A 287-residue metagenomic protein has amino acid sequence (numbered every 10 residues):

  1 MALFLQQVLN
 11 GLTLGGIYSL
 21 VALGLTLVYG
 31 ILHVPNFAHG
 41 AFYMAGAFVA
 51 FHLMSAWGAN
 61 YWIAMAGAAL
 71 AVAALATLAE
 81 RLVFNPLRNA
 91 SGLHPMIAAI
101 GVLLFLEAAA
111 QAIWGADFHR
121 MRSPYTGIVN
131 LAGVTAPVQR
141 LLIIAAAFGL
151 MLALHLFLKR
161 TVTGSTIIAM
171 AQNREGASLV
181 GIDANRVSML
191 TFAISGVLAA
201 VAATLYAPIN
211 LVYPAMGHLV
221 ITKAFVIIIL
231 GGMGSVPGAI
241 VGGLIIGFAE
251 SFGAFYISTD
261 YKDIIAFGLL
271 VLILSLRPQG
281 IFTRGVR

Functional and structural regions predicted by a protein language model:
M1-V21, V49, A56, N60-A64 (+4 more regions): Membrane-interfacial amphipathic/re-entrant helices at transmembrane-helix boundaries
L14, T135-V212, V236-G242: Helix-loop-helix "hairpin" substructures at the membrane interface of multi-pass membrane proteins
Y18, G58-L70, M189-A199, A203-L270: Transmembrane alpha-helical segments in multi-pass inner-membrane proteins
V28-L78, L82: Membrane-embedded helix boundary and interhelical linker motif in transport proteins
A47-F51, A69-L75, V102-A110, A146-H155 (+3 more regions): Hydrophobic core segments of alpha-helical transmembrane domains in multi-pass membrane transport and ion-translocation
G58-V102, A109, V241-I246, R277-P278: Alpha-helical transmembrane segments within multi-pass membrane transporters and channels
L82, I113, Q172-L179, D183-R186 (+1 more regions): Cytosolic-side transmembrane-helix boundaries in multi-pass membrane proteins
P86-R160, V187-L190, F252, I257 (+3 more regions): Transmembrane helix-bundle core of multi-pass membrane transporters and related energy-transducing complexes
